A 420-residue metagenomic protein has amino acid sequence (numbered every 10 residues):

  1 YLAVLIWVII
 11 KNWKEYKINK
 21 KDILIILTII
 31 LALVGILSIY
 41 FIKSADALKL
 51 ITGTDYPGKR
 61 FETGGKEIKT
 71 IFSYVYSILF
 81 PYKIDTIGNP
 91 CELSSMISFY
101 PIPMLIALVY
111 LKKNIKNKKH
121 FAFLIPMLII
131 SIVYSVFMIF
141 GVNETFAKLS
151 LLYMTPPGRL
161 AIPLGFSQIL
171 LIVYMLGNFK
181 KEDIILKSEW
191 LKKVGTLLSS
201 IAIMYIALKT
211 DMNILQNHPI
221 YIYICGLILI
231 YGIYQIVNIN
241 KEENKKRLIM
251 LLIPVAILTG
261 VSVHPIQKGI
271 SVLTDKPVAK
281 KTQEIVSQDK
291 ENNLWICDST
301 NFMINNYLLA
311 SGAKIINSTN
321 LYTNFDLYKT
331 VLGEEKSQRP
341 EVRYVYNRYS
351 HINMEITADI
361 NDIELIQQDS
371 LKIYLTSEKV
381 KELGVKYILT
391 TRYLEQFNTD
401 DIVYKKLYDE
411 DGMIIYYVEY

Functional and structural regions predicted by a protein language model:
Y1-K11, A32-D46, N89-S98, I257-P265: Transmembrane helices and adjacent periplasmic/lumenal helix-loop junctions of polyprenol-phosphate-dependent
V4-K11, I106-Y110, L128-I132, A161-E182 (+1 more regions): Transmembrane alpha-helices and membrane-interface helical segments of multi-pass integral membrane enzymes
K14-I29, K118-F123, I185-V194, N217-I222 (+1 more regions): Membrane-interfacial entry segments at the cytosolic side of transmembrane helices
I30-V34, C91-I130, D298-F302, S311 (+1 more regions): P-loop NTPase catalytic cores that bind/hydrolyze ATP
L37-F123: Periplasmic/ER-lumenal interhelical loops and adjacent helix-loop junctions in multi-pass membrane proteins
N117-F123, I132-L191, A202-C225: Membrane-helix boundary/interfacial segments in multi-pass membrane proteins
L124, S262-Y420: Soluble catalytic regions of membrane-associated enzymes that act on cell-envelope and secretory-pathway components
S199-L215, Q235, M250-S271: Transmembrane alpha-helical segments
